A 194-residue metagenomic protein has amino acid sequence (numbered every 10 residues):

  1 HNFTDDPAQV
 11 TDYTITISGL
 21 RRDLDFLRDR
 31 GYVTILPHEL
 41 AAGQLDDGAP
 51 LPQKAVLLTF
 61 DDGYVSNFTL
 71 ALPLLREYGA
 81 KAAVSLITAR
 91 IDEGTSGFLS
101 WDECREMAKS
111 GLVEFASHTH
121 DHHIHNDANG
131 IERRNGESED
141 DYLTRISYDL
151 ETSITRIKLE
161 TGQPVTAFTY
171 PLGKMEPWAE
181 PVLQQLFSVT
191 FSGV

Functional and structural regions predicted by a protein language model:
H1-A55: N-terminal pre-catalytic segment of deacetylase/amide-hydrolase enzymes
H1-P7, Q53-V56, V65, L70 (+1 more regions): Metal-dependent polysaccharide deacetylase catalytic core of the NodB/CE4 family, i.e., the active-site-bearing domain
V33, E114, S188-V189: Conserved beta-strand segments of alpha/beta enzyme cores
P37-L40, S85-I87, H118, G193: Conserved beta-strand termini and adjacent loop/short-helix elements that scaffold enzyme active sites in alpha/beta
L40, D61-G63: Short, acidic/glycine-rich phosphate-metal binding loop used to engage nucleotide
F60, S110, F187-V194: Acidic, His- and aromatic-enriched active-site or binding-groove loops in soluble protein domains that engage sugars
G173-F191: Short, electropositive alpha-helical surface patch
